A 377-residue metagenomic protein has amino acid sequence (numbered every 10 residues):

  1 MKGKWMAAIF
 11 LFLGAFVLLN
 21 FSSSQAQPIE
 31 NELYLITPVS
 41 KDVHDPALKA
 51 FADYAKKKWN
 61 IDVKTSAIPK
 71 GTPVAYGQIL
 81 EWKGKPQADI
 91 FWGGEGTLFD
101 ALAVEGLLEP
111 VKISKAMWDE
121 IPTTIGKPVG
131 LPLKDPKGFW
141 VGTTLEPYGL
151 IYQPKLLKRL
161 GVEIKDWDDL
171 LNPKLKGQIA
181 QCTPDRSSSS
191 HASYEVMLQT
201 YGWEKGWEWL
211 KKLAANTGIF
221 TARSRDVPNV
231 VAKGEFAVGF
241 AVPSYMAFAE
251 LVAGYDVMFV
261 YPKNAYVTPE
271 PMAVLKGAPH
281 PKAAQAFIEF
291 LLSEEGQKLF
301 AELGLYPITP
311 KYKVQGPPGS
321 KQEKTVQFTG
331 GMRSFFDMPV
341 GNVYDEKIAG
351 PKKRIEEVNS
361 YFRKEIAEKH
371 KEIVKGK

Functional and structural regions predicted by a protein language model:
Q27-A101, P228: Early extracytoplasmic/lumenal segment of secretory-pathway proteins
I36-V39, K134-L145, Y152-K155, R159-L160 (+3 more regions): Short beta-strand->loop
P86-F91, E109-L150, D168, Q178: A structural signal for short loop-to-beta-strand junctions that line the ligand-binding cleft of periplasmic/secreted
L102-V111, P128-V129, D135-K137, F248-Y261: Ligand-binding "clamshell"
I151-L156, T268-A283, L299-F300, I308: A bilobed periplasmic-binding-protein/Venus flytrap-type ligand-binding module shared by bacterial periplasmic
G177-C182, F290-Y312: Periplasmic-binding protein-like
R186-Y261: Ligand-binding pocket segment of bilobal, Venus flytrap-like solute-binding proteins
F300-K377: C-terminal capping/gating helix-and-loop segments adjacent to ligand/active sites or protein-protein/ligand interfaces
